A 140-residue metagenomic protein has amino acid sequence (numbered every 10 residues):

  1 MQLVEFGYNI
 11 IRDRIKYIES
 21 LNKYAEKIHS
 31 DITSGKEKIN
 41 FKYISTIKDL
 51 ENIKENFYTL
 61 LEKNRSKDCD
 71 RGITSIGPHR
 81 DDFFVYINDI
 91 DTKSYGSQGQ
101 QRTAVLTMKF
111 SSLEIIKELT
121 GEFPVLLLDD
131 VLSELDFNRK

Functional and structural regions predicted by a protein language model:
Q2-L127, E134-N138: Conserved NTPase motor "head" modules and their coupling/switch loops across ABC/AAA+ ATPases, GTPases, and GHKL ATPases
